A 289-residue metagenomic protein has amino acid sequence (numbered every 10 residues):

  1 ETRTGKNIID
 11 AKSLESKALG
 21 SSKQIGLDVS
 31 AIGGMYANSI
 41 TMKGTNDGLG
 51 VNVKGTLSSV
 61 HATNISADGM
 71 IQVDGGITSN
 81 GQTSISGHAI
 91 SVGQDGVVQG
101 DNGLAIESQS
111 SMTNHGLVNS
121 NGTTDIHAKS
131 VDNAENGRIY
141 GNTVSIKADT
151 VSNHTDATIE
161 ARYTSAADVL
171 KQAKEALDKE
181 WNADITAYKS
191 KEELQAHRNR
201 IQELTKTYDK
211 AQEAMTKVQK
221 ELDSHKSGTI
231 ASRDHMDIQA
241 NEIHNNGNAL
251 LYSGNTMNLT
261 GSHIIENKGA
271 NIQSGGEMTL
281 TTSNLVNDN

Functional and structural regions predicted by a protein language model:
E1-N182, Q195, N199-G254, N258-G261 (+2 more regions): Extracellular and secretory-pathway beta-repeat/beta-biased strand scaffolds
D184-K191: Extended alpha-helical coiled-coil "stalk/arm" regions that act as elongated linkers or oligomerization scaffolds
